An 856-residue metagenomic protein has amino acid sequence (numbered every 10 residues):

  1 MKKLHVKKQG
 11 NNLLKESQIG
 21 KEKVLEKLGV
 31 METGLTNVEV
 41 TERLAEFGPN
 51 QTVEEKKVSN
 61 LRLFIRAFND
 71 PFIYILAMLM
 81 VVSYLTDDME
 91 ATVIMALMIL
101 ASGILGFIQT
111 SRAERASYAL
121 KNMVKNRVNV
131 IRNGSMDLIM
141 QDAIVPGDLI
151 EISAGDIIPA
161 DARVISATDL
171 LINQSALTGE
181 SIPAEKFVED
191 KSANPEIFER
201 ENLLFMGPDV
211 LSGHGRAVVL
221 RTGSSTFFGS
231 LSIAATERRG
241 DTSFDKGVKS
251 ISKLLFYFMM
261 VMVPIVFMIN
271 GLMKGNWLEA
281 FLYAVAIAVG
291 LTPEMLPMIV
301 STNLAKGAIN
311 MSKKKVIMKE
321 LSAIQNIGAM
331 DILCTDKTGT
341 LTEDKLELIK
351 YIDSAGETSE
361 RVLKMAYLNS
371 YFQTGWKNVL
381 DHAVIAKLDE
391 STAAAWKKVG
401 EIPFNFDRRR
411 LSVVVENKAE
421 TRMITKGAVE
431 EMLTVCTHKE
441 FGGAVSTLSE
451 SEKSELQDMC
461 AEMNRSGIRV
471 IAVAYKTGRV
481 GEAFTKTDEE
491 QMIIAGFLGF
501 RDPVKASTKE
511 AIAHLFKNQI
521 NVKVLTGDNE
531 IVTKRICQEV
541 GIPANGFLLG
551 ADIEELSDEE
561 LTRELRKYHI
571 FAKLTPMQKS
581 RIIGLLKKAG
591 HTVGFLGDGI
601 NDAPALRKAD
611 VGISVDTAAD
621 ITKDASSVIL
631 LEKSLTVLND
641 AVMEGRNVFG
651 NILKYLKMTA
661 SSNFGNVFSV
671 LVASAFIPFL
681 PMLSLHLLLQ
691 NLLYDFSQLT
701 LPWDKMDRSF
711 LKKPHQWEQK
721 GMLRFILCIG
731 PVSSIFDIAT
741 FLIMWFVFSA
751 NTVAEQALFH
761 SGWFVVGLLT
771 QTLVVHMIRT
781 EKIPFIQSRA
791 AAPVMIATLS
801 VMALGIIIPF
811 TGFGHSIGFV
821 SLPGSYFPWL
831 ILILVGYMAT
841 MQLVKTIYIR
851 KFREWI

Functional and structural regions predicted by a protein language model:
M1-M136, D142-V145, I150-I158, R163-L171 (+6 more regions): Non-lumenal N-terminal regulatory segments of integral membrane proteins
M31, L203-D209, N326-I494, F500 (+8 more regions): Cytosolic catalytic regions of ATP/NTP-dependent phosphoryl-transfer enzymes
P49-V81, E114, M136-D137, N194-L203 (+7 more regions): Soluble-to-membrane junctions at the N-terminal ends of transmembrane alpha-helices in multi-pass ion-transporting
Y74-L97, L254-T292, A305-K315, F664-H686 (+3 more regions): Helix-interface capping motifs at the ends of transmembrane segments in multi-pass membrane proteins
S83, E90-K125, R132, R239-T335 (+4 more regions): Hydrophobic alpha-helical transmembrane segments
L171, L177-T178, E343-M365, Q538-G541 (+3 more regions): Basic, amphipathic juxtamembrane/active-site segments that coordinate anionic phosphate or diphosphate groups
V266, N270, P297, L304 (+4 more regions): Membrane-embedded transport module
V765-I856: C-terminal transmembrane module of polytopic membrane proteins
